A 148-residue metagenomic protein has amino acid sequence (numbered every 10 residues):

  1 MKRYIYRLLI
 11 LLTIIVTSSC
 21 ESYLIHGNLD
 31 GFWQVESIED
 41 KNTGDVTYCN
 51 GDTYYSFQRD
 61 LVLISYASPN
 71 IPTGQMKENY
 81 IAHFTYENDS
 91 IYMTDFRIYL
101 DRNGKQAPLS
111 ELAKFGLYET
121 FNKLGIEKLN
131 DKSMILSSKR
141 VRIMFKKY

Functional and structural regions predicted by a protein language model:
M1-C20: Sec-dependent bacterial lipoprotein signal peptides
C20-Q34: N-terminal helix-cap/turn-to-beta initiation motif at the start of protein domains
D30-Q34, D60-L63, I91, L129-I135: Short, hydrophobic/aromatic-rich segments at coil-to-beta transitions
E39-G44, V62-L129: Contiguous, well-ordered beta-strand patches that form the walls/edges of small beta-barrel/beta-sandwich domains
G44-G51: Short, polar loop/linker segments at the starts of domains and inter-domain junctions
K123-M144: Short, exposed beta-strand-loop hairpins at the edges of beta-sheets in extracellular/periplasmic proteins
K147-Y148: Short, solvent-exposed mixed-charge patches
